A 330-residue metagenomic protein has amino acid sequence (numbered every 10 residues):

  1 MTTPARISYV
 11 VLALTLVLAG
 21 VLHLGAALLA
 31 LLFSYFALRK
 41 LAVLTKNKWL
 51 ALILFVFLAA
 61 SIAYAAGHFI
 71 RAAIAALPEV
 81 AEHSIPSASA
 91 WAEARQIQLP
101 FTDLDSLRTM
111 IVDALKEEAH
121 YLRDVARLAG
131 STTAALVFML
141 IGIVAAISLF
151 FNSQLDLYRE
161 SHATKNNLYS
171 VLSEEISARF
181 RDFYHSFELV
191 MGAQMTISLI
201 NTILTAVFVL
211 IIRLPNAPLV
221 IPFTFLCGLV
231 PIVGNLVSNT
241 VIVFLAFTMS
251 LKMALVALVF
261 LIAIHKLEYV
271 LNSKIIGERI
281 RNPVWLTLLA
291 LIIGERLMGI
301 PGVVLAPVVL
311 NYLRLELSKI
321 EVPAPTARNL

Functional and structural regions predicted by a protein language model:
M1-A13, L29-Y35, T196-I197, P231-V237 (+1 more regions): Short hydrophobic alpha-helical membrane-embedded segments
M1-A72, N311-L330: Anchoring transmembrane alpha helix of integral membrane proteins
A5-A27, L52-V56, S61, H120-R159 (+1 more regions): Hydrophobic alpha-helical transmembrane segments
A19-G20, A254, L258-L330: Hydrophobic alpha-helical transmembrane segments of membrane transport and translocation systems, primarily multi-pass
A26-A30, I211-P222, L251-V256, N282-W285 (+1 more regions): Membrane-water interface of transmembrane alpha-helices in multipass transporters/channels
S34-Y35, P222-V233, T240-F247, F260-L267 (+2 more regions): Hydrophobic transmembrane alpha-helices
L41-W49, I62-A145, L155: Juxtamembrane membrane-interface segments in integral membrane proteins
A135-A246, A254-V256: Alpha-helical transmembrane segments and their immediate interhelical loop/hinge regions in multi-pass membrane
